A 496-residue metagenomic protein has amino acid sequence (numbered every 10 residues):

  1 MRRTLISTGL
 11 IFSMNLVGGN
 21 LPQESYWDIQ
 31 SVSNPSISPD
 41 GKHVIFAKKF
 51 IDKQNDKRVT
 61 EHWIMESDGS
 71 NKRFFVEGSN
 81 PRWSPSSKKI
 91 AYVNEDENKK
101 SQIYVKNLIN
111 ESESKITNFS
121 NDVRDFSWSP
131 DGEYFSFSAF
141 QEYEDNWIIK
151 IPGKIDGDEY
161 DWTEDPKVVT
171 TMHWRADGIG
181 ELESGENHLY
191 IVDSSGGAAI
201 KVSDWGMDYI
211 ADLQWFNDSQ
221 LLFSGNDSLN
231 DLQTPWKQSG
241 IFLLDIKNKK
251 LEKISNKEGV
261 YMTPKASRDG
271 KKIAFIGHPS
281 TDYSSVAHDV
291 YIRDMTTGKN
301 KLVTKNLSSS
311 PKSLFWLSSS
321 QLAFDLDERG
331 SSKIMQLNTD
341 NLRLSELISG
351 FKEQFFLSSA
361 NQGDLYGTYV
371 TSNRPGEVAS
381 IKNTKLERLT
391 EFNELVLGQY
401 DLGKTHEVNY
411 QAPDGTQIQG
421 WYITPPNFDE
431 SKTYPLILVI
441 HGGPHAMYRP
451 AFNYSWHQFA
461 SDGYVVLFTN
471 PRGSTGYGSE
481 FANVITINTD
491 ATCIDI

Functional and structural regions predicted by a protein language model:
L21-S25, N71-F74, S112-T117, I200-S203 (+3 more regions): A short beta-strand motif characteristic of beta-propeller blades
E24-T60, S184: Beta-strand-rich domains and repeat architectures in extracellular enzymes and scaffolds, especially beta-propellers
I29-V44, F74-V93, S120-F135, T163-P166 (+10 more regions): Conserved beta-propeller blade repeats
Q54-T60, D96-S101, G180-E186, L232-S239 (+3 more regions): Short, solvent-exposed loop/turn segments at conserved positions within beta-propeller repeat blades
V59-T60, F140-Y190, N226, P235-G240 (+3 more regions): Predominantly five- to eight-bladed beta-propeller fold
E66-S70, N107-E111, D193-G197, D245-K249 (+3 more regions): Short loop/turn segments that connect beta-strands within beta-propeller blades
K89-I149: Hydrophobic or amphipathic alpha-helical targeting/insertion segments
F355-I496: Serine-hydrolase catalytic core recognition
